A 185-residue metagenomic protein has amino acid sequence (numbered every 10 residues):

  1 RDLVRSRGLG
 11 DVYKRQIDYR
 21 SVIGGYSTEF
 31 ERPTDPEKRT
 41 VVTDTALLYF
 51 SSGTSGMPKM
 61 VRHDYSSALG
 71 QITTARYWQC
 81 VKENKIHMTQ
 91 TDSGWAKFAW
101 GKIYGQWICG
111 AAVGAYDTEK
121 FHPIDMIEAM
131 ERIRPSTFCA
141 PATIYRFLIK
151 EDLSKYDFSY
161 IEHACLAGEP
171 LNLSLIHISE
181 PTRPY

Functional and structural regions predicted by a protein language model:
R1, D11, Y116-T118, E131-L175: Adenylate-forming
D2-Y13, I176-Y185: Single conserved hydrophobic/aromatic residue that forms the stacking wall/gate of nucleotide- or nucleobase-binding
D11-F50, M57, C80-I86: Conserved pre-ATP/AMP-binding loop-to-beta segment of ANL
V22-F30, V61-K82, A96-K97, Y145-R146: Conserved structural elements of the adenylate-forming
K38-R39, A46-T73, P184-Y185: Conserved AMP-binding A3 loop
T45, S51-T54, H87, M130 (+3 more regions): Conserved S/T- and glycine-rich ATP-binding loop of Class I adenylate-forming
T54, G110, G168: Conserved G/P- and acidic residue-centered "switch" motifs that form tight phosphate/ATP-binding loops in soluble
L69-I86, Q90-S136, E151: Conserved AMP-binding/adenylation subdomain of ANL enzymes
